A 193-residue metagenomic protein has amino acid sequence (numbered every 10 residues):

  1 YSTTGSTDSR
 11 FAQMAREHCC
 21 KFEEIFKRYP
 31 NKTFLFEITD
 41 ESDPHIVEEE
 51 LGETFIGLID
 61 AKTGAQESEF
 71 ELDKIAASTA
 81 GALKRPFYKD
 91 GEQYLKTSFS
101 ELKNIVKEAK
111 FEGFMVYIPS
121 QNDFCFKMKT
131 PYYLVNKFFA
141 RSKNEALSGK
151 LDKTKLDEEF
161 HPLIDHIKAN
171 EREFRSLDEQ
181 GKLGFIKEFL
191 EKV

Functional and structural regions predicted by a protein language model:
Y1-V193: Core nucleotide-handling region used for phosphoryl-transfer chemistry
